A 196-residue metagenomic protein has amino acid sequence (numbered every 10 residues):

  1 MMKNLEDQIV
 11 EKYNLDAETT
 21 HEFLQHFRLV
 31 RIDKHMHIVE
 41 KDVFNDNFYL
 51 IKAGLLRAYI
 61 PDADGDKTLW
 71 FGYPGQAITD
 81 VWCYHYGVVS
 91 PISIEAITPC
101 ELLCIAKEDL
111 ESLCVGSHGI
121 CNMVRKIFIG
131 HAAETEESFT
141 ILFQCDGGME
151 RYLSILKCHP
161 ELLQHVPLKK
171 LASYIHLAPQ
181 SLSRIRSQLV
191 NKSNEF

Functional and structural regions predicted by a protein language model:
M1-R28, C83: Cyclic nucleotide-binding regulatory module and flanking cytosolic helices
H37-I97: Cyclic nucleotide-binding regulatory domains
D109-C145: A small-molecule sensor/coupling module
D146-F196: Phosphate-/nucleic-acid-contacting segments
